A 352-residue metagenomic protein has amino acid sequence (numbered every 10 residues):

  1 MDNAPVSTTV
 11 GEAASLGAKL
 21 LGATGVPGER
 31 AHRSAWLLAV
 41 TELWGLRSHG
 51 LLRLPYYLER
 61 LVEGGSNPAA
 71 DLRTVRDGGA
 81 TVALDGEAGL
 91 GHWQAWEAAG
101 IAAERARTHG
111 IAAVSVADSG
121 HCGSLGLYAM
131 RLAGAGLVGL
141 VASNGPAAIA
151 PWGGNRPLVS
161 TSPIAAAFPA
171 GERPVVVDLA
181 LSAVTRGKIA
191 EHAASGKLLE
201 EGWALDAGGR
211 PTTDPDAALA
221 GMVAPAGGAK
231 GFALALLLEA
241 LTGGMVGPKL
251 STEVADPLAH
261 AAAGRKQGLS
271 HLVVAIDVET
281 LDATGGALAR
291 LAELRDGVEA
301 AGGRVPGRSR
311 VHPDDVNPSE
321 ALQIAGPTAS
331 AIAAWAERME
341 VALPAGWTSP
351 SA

Functional and structural regions predicted by a protein language model:
D2-T8, S15, K19-S34, R47-G65 (+3 more regions): Acidic, glycine/proline-rich low-complexity segments that act as flexible tails and inter-domain linkers
A4, G11-A13, M245, K249-A352: Catalytic-core signal marking the mid-to-C-terminal active-site face
P5-V10, V26-G50, S66-D77, G264-G268 (+1 more regions): N-terminal glycine-rich anion-binding loops that anchor highly charged ligand groups
H49-A103: Active-site cofactor/substrate anionic-group-binding motifs, chiefly glycine- and Lys/Arg-rich phosphate-binding loops
G79-G171: A generic, well-ordered mixed alpha/beta core segment in the N-terminal half of proteins
I149-D216: Phosphate/diphosphate-binding glycine-rich loops and adjacent basic-rich segments that engage nucleotide
R186-G247, G264: Small-residue-enriched flexible segments
